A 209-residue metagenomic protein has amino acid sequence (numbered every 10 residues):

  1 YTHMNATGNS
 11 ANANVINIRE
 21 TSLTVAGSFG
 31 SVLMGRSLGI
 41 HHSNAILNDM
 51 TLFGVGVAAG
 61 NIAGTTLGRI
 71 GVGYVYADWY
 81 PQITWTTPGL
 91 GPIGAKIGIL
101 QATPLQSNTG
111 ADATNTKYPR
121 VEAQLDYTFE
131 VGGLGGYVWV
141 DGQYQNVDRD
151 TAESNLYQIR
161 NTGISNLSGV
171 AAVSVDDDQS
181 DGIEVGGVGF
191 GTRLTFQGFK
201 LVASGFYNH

Functional and structural regions predicted by a protein language model:
Y1-P104, K117-P119, D126-G132: Outer membrane beta-barrel
A6-N12, G68-V75, Q106-T114, R149-Y157 (+1 more regions): Outer-membrane beta-barrel domain signature
R19-E20, G110, G187-V188: A generic local structural motif
V32, S37, G56-I62, T66 (+9 more regions): Compositionally biased, intrinsically disordered low-complexity regions
D49-L52, A59, D112, S154-Q158: Short, charged/polar low-complexity linear motifs in solvent-exposed/disordered segments
T116-Y118, A123-H209: Detector for outer-membrane/organellar transmembrane beta-barrel domains, recognizing the amphipathic beta-strand
